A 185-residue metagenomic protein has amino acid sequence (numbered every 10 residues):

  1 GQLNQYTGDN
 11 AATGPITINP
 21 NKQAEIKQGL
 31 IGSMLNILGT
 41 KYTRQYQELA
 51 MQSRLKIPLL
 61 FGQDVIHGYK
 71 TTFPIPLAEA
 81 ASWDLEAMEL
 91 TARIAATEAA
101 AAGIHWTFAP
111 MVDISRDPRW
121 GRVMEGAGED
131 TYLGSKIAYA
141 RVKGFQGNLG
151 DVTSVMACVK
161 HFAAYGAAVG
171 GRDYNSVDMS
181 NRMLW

Functional and structural regions predicted by a protein language model:
G1-W185: Glycoside hydrolase catalytic-domain context in secreted enzymes
